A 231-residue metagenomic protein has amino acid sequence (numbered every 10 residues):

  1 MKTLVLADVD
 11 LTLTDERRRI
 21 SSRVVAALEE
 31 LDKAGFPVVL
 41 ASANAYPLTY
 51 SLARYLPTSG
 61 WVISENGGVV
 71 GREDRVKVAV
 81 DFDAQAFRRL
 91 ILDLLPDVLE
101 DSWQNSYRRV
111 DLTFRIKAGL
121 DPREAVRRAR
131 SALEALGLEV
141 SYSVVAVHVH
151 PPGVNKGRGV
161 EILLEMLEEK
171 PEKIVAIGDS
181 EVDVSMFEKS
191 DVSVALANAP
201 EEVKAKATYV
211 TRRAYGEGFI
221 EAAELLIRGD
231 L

Functional and structural regions predicted by a protein language model:
K2-R18, F187: Asp-based phosphoryl-transfer active-site loop
L4, W61, V175, Y209: Hydrophobic "anchor" residues on beta-strands that sit immediately upstream of conserved functional sites
E16-S106: Active-site phosphate-binding/coordination module
R23, P47-S51, G159, S185-M186 (+2 more regions): Phosphate- and divalent-cation-binding pockets in alpha/beta enzyme and binding domains that engage nucleotide-derived
Y55-T58, N66, L136, K189-S190 (+1 more regions): Short, structured coil segments at secondary-structure junctions
L90, L94-K189, N198, A205: Conserved acidic, metal-coordinating active-site core of Asp-based, Mg2+-dependent phosphoryl-transfer enzymes
K189, V194-L231: Asp-based, Mg2+/Mn2+-dependent phosphohydrolase catalytic module
